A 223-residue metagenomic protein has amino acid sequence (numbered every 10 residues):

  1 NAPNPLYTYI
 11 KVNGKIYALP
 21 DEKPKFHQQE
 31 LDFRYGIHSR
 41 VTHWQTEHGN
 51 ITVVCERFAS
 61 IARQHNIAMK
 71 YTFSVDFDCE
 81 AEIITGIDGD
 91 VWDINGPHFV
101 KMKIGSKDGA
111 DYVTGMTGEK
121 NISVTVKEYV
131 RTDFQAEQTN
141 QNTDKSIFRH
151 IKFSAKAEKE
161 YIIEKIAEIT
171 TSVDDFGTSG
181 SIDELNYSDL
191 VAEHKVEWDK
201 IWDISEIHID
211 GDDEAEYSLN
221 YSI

Functional and structural regions predicted by a protein language model:
N1-I223: Acidic/polar, glycine-enriched structural segments that form the non-catalytic walls/loops of the carbohydrate-binding
